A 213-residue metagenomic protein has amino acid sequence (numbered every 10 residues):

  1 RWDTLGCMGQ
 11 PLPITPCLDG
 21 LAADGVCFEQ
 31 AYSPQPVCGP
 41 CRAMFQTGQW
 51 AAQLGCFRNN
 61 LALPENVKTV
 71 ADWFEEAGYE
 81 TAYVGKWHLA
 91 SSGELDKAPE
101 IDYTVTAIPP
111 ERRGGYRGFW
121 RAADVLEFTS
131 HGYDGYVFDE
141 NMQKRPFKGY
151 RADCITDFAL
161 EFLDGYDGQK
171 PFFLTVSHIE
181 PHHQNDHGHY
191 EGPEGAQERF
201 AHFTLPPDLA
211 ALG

Functional and structural regions predicted by a protein language model:
R1-P13, V125-R151, L160-G213: Active-site-proximal cap/lid insertion segments
W2-A82, S92-E94: Active-site segment of extracytoplasmic enzymes that catalyze sulfate/phosphate-ester chemistry
C17, T69, F119, F158-E161 (+1 more regions): Alpha-helical elements of Rossmann-like donor-binding domains used by nucleotide-donor carbohydrate transfer enzymes
V26-E29, A77-T81, Y116-G118, G168-L174: Loop/turn elements at helix/coil->beta-strand transitions in domains of secreted/extracellular proteins
K86: Active-site glycine-centered loops adjacent to acidic/histidine catalytic or metal-binding residues that shape
G93-A107, D186-E191: Short, flexible/disordered intra-domain loops and linkers
E100-L126, R199-P206: Acidic, His- and aromatic-enriched active-site or binding-groove loops in soluble protein domains that engage sugars
